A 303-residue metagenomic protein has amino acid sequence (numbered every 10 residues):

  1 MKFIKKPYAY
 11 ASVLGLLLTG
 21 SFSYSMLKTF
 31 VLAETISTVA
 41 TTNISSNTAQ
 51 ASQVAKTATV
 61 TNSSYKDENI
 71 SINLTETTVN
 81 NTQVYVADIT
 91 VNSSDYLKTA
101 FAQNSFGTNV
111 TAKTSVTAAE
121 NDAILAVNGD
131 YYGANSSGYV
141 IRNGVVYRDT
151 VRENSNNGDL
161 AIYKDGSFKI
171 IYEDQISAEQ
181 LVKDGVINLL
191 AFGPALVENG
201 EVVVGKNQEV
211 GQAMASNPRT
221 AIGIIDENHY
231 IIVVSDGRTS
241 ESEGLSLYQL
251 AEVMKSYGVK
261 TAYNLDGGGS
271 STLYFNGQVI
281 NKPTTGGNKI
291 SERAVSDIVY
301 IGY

Functional and structural regions predicted by a protein language model:
K2-E153, K169-I170: Zymogen propeptides
Y65, Y132-A213: Active-site-adjacent helix-turn-beta-strand microarchitecture at beta-sheet edges that either contains or buttresses
S71, N81-Q83, N154-N156, L190 (+2 more regions): Residues that act as N-cap/strand-start positions at coil-to-secondary-structure junctions
V84-D88, D159, A195, A221 (+1 more regions): Conserved hydrophobic/aromatic beta-strand scaffold that supports enzyme active sites
T90-S93, I162-F168, E198-N199, I224-N228 (+2 more regions): Short acidic-glycine loop/turn motifs at beta-strand connectors
A102-G107, D174-A178, S235-T239: Short, solvent-exposed aromatic-acidic interface loops
I124-N128, D159-I162, K169, G223 (+2 more regions): Structural recognition of the beta-strand scaffold that forms the well-ordered cores of secreted hydrolase catalytic
S136-N154, N207-I224, H229-K260, L265 (+1 more regions): Conserved, well-ordered active-site substructure
